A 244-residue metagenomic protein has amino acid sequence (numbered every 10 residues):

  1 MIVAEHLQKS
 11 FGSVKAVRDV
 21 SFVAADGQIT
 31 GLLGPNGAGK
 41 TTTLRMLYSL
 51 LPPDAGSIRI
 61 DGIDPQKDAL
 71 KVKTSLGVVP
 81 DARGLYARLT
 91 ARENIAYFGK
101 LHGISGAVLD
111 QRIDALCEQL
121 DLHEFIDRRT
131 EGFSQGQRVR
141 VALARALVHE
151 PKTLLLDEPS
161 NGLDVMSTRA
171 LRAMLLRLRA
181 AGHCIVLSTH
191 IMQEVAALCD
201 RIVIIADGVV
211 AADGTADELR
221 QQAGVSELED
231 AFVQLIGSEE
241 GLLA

Functional and structural regions predicted by a protein language model:
A24, G56-K67, K71-V72: Conserved ABC transporter NBD signature motif
R88, R129-F133: Conserved ABC ATPase signature
A96, K100, A107-F125: Conserved ABC ATPase "signature" region
E150: Conserved catalytic motifs of ABC-family nucleotide-binding domains
L154-E158: Catalytic Walker B motif of ABC-type/P-loop ATPase nucleotide-binding domains
D213-G214: ABC ATPase "signature
